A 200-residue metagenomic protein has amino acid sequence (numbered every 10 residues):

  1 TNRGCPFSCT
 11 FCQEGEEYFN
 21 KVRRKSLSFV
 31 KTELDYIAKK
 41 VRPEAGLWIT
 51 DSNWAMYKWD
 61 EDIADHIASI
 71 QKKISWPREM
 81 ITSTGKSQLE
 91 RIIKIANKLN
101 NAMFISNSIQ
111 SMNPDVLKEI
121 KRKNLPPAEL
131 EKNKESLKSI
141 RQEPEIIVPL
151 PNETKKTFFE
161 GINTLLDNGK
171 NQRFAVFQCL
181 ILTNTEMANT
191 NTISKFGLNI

Functional and structural regions predicted by a protein language model:
T1-S28: Canonical Radical SAM [4Fe-4S] cluster-binding loop centered on the CxxxCxxC motif and its immediate flanking residues
F7, K58, D115-K121, V148-T157 (+1 more regions): Flexible glycine/acidic-rich beta-alpha junction loops that bind and position SAM and/or redox cofactors in anaerobic
C9-F11, N20-R23, G46-L47, I92 (+6 more regions): Extended hydrophobic-aromatic, low-complexity segments
E17, S52, C179: Flexible loop residues that form catalytic and substrate-binding hotspots at small-molecule/glycan-binding clefts
K25-F29, N189-T192: Non-heme iron-sulfur electron-transfer modules
F29-P144, V148-P151: Conserved SAM/AdoMet-binding glycine-rich loop
